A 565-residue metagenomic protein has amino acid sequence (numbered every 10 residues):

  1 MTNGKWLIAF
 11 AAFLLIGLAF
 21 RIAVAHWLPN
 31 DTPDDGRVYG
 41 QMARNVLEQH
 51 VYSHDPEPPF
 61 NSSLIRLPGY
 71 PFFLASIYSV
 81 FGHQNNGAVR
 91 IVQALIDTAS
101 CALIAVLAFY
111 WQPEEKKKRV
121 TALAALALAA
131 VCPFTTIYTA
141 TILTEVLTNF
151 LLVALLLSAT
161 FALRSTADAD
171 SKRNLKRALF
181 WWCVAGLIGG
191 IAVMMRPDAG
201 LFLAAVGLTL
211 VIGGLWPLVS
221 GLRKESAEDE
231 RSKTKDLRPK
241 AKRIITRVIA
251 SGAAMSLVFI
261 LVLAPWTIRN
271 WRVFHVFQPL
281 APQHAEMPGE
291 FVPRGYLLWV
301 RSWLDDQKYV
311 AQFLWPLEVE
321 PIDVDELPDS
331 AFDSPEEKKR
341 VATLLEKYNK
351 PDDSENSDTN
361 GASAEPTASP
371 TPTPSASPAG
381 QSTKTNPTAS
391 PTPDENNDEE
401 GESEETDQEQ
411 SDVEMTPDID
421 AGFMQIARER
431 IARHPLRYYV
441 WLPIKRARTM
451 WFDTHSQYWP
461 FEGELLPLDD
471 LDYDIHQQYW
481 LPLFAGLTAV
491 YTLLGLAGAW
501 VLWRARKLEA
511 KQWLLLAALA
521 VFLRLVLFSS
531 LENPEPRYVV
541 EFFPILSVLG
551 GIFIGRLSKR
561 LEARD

Functional and structural regions predicted by a protein language model:
M1, K116, L155-W181, G214-W216 (+2 more regions): Membrane-interface transmembrane helices that cradle and orient dolichyl/undecaprenyl
L7, A88, L95, D412 (+1 more regions): Membrane-interface anchor segments at the N-terminal boundary of transmembrane helices in multi-pass membrane enzymes
I22, R37-S62, G69-F72, S76: Extracytosolic helix-loop segments that constitute the early lumenal/periplasmic catalytic or substrate-binding loops
D34, I65, A88-I96, A124-A159 (+3 more regions): Multi-pass, polyprenyl lipid-linked donor-dependent membrane glycosyltransferases
P68-A75, V80-A102, L123, Y138 (+2 more regions): Loop-to-helix entry region of an early transmembrane alpha helix in multi-pass inner-membrane enzymes
I91-E115, A154, S158, L494-A497: Transmembrane-helix motifs of polytopic, lipid-linked glycan transferases
I104-V131, N149-F150, K176-F180, A510-K511 (+1 more regions): Transmembrane-helix signature of polytopic, membrane-embedded enzymes that assemble or transfer cell-envelope glycans
L280-P460: Membrane-proximal stem/loop segments at transmembrane-domain junctions that anchor or position
